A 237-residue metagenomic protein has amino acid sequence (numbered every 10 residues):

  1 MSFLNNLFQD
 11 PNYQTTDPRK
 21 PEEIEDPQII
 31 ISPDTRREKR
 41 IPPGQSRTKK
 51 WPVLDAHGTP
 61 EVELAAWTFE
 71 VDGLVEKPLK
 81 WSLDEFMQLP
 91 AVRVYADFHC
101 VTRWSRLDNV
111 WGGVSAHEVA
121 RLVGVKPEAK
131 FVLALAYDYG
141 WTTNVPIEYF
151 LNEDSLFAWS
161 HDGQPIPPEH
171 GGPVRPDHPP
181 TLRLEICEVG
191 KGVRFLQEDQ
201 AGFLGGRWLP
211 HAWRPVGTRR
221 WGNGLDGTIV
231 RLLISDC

Functional and structural regions predicted by a protein language model:
S2-C237: Structured, non-membrane catalytic/scaffold regions adjacent to prosthetic-group chemistry
